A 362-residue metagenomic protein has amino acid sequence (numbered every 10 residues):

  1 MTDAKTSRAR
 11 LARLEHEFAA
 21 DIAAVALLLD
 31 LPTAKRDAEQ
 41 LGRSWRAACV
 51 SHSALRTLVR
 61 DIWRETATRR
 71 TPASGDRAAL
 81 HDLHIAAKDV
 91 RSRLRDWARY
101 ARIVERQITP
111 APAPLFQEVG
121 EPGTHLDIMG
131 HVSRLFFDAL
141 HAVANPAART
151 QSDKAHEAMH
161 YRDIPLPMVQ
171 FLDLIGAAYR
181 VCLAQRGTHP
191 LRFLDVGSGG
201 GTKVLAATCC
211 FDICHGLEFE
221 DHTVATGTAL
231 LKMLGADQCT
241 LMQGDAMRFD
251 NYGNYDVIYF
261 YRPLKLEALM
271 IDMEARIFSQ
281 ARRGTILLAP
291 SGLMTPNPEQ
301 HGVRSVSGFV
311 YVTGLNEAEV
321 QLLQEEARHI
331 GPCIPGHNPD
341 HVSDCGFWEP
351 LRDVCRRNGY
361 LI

Functional and structural regions predicted by a protein language model:
T2-T188: S-adenosyl-L-methionine
R8-P32, V306-F309, L315-I362: SAM/dcSAM-binding transferase cores
H189-G199: Conserved class I S-adenosyl-L-methionine
T202-D212: Conserved SAM-binding loop of SAM-dependent methyltransferases across substrates and taxa, primarily the Class I
I213-E218: Conserved SAM-binding motif I beta-strand of class I
A225-G253: S-adenosyl-L-methionine
L266-I277: A short, conserved alpha-helix within the catalytic core of class I
G284-G292: Conserved beta-strand signature within the Rossmann-like core of class I S-adenosyl-L-methionine
